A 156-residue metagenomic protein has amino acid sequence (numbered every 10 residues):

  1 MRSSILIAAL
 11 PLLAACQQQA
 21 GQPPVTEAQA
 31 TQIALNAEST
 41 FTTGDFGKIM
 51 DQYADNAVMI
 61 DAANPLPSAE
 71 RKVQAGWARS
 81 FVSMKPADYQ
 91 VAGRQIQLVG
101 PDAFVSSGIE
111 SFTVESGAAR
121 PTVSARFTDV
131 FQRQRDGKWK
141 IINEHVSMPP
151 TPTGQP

Functional and structural regions predicted by a protein language model:
S4-A14: Bacterial N-terminal signal peptides
C16-D51, D55, T153-P156: Short, low-complexity N-terminal intrinsically disordered segments enriched in polar/charged residues
V25, T31, F46-D102, P121-T122: A solvent-exposed, acidic/Ser-Thr-rich amphipathic alpha-helical stretch
Y53, A63-N64, Q95, G108-E110 (+2 more regions): A mature extracytoplasmic/lumenal domain signature
S83-K85, F112-T122, P150: Short, cysteine-centered beta-strand-loop-beta hairpins and adjacent loop/turn segments enriched in charged/polar
I96-F104, A119, F131-K138: A short, structured loop/turn motif at beta-sheet edges
D102-F112, A125: A short hydrophobic beta-strand element
S124-P152: Short beta-strand edge/turn micro-motifs at domain boundaries
